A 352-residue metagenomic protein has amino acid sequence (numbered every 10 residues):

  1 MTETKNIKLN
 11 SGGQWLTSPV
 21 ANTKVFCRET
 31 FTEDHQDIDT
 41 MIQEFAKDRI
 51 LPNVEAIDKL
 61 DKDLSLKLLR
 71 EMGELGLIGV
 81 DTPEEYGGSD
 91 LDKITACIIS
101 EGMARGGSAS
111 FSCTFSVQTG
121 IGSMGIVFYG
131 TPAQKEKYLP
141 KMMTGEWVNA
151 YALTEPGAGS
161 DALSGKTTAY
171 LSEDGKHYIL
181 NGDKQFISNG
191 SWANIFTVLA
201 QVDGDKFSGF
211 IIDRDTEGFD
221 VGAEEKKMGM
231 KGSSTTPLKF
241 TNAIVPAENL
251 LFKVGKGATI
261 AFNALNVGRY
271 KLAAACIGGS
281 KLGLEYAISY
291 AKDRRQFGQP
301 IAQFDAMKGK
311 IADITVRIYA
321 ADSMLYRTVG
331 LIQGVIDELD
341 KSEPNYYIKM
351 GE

Functional and structural regions predicted by a protein language model:
M1-G106, Y129-Q134, G145-E146, L171-E173 (+3 more regions): Alpha-helical interface subdomain recognition
G76, I99-A104, A200-G204, I212-E217 (+1 more regions): Short Ser/Thr-interspersed hydrophobic loop/turn segments at strand-loop and sheet-helix junctions that line or gate
F111-A133, G159-A162, L171: N-terminal glycine-rich flavin-associated loop
G145-L153: A short, Trp-centered hydrophobic/proline-enriched beta-strand micro-motif
G157-S160, F186-N189, Q201, K227-S234: Short Gly/Pro-enriched turn/cap motifs at secondary-structure boundaries
S164, E217-P246: Flexible, small-/acidic-enriched active-site or ligand-binding loops
K176-V221: A short core secondary-structure module
T241-I260: Long, acidic (Asp/Glu-rich), low-complexity accessory segments flanking structured domains
